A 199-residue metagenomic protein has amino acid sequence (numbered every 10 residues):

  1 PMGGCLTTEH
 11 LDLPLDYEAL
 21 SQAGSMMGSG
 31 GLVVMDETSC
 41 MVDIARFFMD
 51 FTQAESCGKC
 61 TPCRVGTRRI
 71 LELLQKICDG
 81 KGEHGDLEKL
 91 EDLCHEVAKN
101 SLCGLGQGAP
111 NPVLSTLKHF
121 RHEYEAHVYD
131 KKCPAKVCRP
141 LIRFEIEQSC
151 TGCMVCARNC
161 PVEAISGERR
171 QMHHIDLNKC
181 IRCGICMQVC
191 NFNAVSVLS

Functional and structural regions predicted by a protein language model:
P1-R143, Q148: Redox cofactor-anchoring modules in respiratory/redox and cofactor-processing assemblies
L32-V33, R169, C186: Compositionally biased, intrinsically disordered low-complexity regions
F48-F51, K132-G152, E163-R182, V195-S199: Ferredoxin-like iron-sulfur electron-transfer modules
C57-C63, C103, C150-C156, C160 (+2 more regions): Short cysteine clusters
R64-I70, P110, A157-E163, G167 (+2 more regions): Cys/His-rich zinc-coordinating "finger/knuckle" motifs
